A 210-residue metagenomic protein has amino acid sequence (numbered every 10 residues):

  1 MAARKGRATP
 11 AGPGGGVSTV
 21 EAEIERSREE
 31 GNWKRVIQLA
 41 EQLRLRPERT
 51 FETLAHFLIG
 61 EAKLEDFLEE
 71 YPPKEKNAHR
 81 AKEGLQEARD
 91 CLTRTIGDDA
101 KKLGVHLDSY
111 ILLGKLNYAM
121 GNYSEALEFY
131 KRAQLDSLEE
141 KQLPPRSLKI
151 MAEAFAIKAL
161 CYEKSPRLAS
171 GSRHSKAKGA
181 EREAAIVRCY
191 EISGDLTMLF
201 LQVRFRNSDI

Functional and structural regions predicted by a protein language model:
M1-K82, G104, N117, L138-E139: N-terminal alpha-helical scaffolding segments that mark the starts of alpha-solenoid/helical-repeat architectures
G15, T19, E48-T50, A55 (+9 more regions): The tetratricopeptide repeat
E25, E61, E65-L68, K115 (+4 more regions): Residue-level recognition of tetratricopeptide repeat
N32, L68, N77, G84 (+4 more regions): Residues in the short coil linking paired helices within alpha-helical repeat scaffolds
V36, A81, A88, A126 (+4 more regions): Single-residue signature of alpha-solenoid repeat helices
L43-T53, C91-G104, D136-K149, D195-D209: Flexible helix-coil transition and linker loops at the boundaries of alpha-helical arrays
D66-P73, M120, E139-E140, K158 (+3 more regions): Glycine-centered coil turns and helix-coil junctions that link the paired helices within alpha-helical repeat units
I96, H106-S137, M151-P166: Alpha-helical bundle protein-protein interaction modules that mediate dimerization/oligomerization and scaffolding
